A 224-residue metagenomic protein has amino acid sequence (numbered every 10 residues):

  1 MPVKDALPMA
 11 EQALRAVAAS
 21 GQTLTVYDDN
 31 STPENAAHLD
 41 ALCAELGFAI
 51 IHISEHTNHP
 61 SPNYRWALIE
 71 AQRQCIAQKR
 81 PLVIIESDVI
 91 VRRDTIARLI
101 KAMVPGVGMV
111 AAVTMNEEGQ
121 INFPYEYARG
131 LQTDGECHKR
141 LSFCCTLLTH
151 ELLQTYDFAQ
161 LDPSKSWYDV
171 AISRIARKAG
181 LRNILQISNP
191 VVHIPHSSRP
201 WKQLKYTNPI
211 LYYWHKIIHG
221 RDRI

Functional and structural regions predicted by a protein language model:
A6-A19: Short, well-formed alpha-helical segments that are part of the catalytic scaffolds of diverse glycosyltransferases
V17-V26, G47-A49: Short loop->beta transition adjacent to catalytic acidic/histidine clusters or analogous donor-positioning motifs
D28-L39: A conserved acidic beta->alpha catalytic loop
L46-Q78: Active-site-proximal specificity loops/subdomain of glycosyltransferases
K79-I90: Short beta-strand-to-loop acidic/aromatic patch adjacent to the donor-nucleotide binding site
R92-Q160: Conserved catalytic core of nucleotide-sugar-dependent glycosyltransferases
D162-I224: C-terminal catalytic/acceptor-binding lobe
